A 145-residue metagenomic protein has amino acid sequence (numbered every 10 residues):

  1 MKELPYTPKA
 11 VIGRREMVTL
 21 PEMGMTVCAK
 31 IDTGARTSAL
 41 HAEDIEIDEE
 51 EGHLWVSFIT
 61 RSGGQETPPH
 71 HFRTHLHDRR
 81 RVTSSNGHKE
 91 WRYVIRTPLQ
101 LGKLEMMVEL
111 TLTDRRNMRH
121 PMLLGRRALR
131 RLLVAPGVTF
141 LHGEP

Functional and structural regions predicted by a protein language model:
M1-P145: Pepsin/retropepsin-fold aspartyl endopeptidases
